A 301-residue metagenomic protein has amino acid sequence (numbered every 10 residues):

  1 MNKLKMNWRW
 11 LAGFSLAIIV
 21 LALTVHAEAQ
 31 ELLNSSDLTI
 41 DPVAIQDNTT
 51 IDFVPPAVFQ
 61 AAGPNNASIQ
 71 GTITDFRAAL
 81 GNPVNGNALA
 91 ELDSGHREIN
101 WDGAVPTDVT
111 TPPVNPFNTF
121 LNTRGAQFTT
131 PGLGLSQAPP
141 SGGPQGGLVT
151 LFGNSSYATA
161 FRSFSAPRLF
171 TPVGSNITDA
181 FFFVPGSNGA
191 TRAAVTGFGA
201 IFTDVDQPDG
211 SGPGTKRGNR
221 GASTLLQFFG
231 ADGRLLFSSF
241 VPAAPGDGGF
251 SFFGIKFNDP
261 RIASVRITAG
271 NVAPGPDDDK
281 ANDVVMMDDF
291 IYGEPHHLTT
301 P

Functional and structural regions predicted by a protein language model:
K3-F14: Bacterial N-terminal signal peptides that target proteins for export
K5, I18, L38-T39: Intrinsically disordered, low-complexity serine/threonine-rich segments
W8, L23-A27, V43, A57: Intrinsic low-complexity/disordered segments
G13-A22: Bacterial N-terminal signal peptides
L33-I51: Low-complexity, acidic Ser/Thr/Pro-rich repeat tracts that form intrinsically disordered stalk/linker regions of very
D52-L298: Surface-exposed, well-ordered secondary-structure segments
